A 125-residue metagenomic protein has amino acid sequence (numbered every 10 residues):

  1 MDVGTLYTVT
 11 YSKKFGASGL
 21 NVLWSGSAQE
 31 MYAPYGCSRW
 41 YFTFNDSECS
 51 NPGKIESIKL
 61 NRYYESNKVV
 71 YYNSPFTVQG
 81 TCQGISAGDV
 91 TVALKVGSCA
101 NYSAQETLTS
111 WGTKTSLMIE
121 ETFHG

Functional and structural regions predicted by a protein language model:
M1-G125: Extracellular jelly-roll beta-sandwich "head" domains, especially the C-terminal globular C1q domain
